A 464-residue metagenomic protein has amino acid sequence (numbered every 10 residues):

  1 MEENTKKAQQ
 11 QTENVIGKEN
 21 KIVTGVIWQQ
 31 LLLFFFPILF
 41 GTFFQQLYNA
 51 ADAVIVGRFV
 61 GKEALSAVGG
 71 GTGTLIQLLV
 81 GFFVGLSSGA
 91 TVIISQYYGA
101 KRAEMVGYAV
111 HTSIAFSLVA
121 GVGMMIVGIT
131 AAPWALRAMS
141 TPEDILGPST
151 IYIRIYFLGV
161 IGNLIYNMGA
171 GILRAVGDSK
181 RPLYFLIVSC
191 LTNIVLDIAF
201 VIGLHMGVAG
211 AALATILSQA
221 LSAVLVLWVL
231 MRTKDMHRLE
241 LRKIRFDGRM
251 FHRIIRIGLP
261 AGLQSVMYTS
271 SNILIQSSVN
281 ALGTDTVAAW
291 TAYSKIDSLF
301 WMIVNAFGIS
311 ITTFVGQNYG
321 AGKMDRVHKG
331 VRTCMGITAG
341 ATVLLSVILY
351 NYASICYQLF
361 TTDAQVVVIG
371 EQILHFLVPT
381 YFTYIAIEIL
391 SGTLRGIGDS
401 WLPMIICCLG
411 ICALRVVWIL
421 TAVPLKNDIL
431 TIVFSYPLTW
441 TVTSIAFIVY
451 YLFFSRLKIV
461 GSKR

Functional and structural regions predicted by a protein language model:
M1-F35, I94-G159, G203-L259, V315-T380 (+1 more regions): Short alpha-helical transmembrane segments in multi-pass integral membrane proteins
T24, W28-L47, A51, L75-F82 (+8 more regions): Residue-level signal for short hydrophobic patches within transmembrane helices of multi-pass membrane transporters
L33-D52, I155, Y166, S189 (+5 more regions): Transmembrane helical elements of multi-pass membrane transporters/channels
F43, L47-S66, L136-E143, A199-M206 (+5 more regions): Helix-terminus/linker motif at the lipid-water interface of multi-pass membrane proteins
Q45, N49-V56, V80-S87, T91 (+17 more regions): Alpha-helical transmembrane segments and their lipid-water interface positions in multi-pass membrane proteins
V56-Q77, E143-P148, V208-A209, M250-I257 (+5 more regions): Interfacial/gating helices of multi-pass transporter permease domains
L65-I126, N163-P182, A289-A353, Y384-C407 (+1 more regions): Small-residue-rich hydrophobic transmembrane alpha-helices
S87, I155-R174, P182-C190, A211-V226 (+4 more regions): Short runs within selected transmembrane alpha-helices of multi-pass transporters and secretion channels
